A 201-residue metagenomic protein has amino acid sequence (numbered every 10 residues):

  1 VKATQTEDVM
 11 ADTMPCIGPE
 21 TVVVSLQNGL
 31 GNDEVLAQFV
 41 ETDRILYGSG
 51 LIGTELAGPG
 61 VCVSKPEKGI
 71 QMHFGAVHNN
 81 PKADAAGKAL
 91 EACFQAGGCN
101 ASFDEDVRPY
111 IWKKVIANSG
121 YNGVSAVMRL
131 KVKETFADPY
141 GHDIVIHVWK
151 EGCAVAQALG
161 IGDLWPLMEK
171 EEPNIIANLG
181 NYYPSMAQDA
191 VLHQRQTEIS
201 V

Functional and structural regions predicted by a protein language model:
V1-C62: Rossmann-like NAD(P)(H) cofactor-binding subdomain of soluble oxidoreductases
P15-C16, F39-L46, P59-W165: Internal alpha-helical scaffold of NAD(P)-dependent oxidoreductase catalytic cores
I52, P109, E171: Positions that flank functional sites
G160-V201: C-terminal active-site/capping subdomain that shapes the small-molecule cofactor and substrate pocket of enzyme
